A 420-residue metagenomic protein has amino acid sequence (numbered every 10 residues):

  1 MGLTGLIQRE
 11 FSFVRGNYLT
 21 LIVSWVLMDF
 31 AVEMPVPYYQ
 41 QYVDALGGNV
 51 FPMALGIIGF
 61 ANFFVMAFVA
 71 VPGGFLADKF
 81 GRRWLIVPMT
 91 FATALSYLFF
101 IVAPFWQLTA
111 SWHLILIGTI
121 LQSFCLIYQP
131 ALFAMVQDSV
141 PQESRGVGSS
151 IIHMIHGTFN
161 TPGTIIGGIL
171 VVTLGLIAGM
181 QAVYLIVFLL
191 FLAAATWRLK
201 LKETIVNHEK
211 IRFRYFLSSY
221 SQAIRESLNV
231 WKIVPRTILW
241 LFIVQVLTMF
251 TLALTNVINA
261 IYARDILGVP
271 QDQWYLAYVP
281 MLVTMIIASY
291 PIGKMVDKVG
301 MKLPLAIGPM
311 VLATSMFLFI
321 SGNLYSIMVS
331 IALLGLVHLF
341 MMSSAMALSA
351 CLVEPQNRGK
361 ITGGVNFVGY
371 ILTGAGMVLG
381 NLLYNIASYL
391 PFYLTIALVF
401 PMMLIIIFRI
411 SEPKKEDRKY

Functional and structural regions predicted by a protein language model:
M1-R15, I205-L241, Y420: Juxtamembrane intracellular "pre-TM" segments in multi-pass secondary transporters
G5-A67, T237-A277: Helix-loop boundary and gating motifs at the non-cytosolic
V26, A110-I127, S326-F340: Hydrophobic core of transmembrane alpha-helices in multi-pass small-molecule transporters, especially MFS/SLC-type
F68-G81, V171, A288-G300, Y384: Helix-to-loop junctions at the C-terminal end of transmembrane segments in multipass secondary transporters
F91-L108, M310-N323: C-terminal ends and interior cores of transmembrane alpha-helices in multi-pass membrane transporters/permeases
I127-V140, F340-V353: Intracellular juxtamembrane helix-capping segments at the cytosolic ends of symmetry-related transmembrane helices
P162-G179, A375-P391: Transmembrane alpha-helix termini and helix-breaking/packing motifs in multi-pass membrane transporters
F188-E209, M402-S411: C-terminal membrane-cytosol helix-exit motif in multi-pass small-molecule transporters
